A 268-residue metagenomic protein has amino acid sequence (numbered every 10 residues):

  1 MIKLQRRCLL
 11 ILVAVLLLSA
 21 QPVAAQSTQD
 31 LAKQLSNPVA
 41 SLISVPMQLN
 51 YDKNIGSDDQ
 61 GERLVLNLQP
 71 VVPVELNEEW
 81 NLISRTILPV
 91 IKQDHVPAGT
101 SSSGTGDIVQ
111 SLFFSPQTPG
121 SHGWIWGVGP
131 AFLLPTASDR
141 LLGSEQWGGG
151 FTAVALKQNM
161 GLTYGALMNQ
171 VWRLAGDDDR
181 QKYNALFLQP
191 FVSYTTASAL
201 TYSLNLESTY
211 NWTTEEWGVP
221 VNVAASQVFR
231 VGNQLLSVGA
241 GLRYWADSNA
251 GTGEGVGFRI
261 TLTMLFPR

Functional and structural regions predicted by a protein language model:
M1-L10: Bacterial N-terminal signal peptides that target proteins for export
Q5-R6, A20, S84, L242: Short, intrinsically disordered low-complexity segments
L9-A20: Bacterial N-terminal signal peptides
A25-R268: Transmembrane beta-barrel domains of Gram-negative outer membranes and organellar outer membranes
